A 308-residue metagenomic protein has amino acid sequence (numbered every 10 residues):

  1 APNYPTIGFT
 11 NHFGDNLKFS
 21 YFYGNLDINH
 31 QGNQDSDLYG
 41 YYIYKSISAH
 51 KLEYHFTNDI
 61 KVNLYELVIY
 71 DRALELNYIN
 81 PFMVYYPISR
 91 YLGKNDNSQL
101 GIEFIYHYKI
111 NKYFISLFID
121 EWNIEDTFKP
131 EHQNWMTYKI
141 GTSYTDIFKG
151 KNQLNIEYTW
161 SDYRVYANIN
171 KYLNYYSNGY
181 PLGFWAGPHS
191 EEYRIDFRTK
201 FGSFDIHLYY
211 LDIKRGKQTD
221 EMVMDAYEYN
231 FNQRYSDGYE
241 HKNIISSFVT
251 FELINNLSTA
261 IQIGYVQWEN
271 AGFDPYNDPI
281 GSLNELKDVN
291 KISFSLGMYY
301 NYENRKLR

Functional and structural regions predicted by a protein language model:
A1-Y54, N63, L67-N95, Q99 (+1 more regions): Surface-exposed coil loops of outer-membrane beta-barrel proteins
F56, I60-V68, R72-R308: Exposed, low-structure sequence patches enriched in small/polar residues
